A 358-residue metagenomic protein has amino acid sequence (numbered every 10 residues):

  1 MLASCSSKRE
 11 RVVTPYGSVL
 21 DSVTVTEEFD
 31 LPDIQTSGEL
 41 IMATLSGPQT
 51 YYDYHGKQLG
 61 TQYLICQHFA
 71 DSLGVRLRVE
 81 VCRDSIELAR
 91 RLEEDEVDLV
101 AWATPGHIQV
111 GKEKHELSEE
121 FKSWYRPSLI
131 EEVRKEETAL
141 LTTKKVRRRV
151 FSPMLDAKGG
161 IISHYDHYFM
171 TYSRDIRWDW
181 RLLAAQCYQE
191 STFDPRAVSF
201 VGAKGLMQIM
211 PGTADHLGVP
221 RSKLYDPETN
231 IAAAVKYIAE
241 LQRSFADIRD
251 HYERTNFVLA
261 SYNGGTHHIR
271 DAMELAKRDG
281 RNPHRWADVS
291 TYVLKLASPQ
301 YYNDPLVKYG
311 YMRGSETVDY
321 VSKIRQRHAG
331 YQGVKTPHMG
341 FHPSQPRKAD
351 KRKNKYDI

Functional and structural regions predicted by a protein language model:
L2-S4: C-terminal motif of bacterial Sec signal peptides marking the signal peptidase cleavage site
S6-V25, P32, G60-S72, I108-K144 (+3 more regions): Extended ligand-binding regions for polar small-molecule ligands
R11, P15-A103: Extracytoplasmic small-molecule ligand-binding "clamshell" domains of the periplasmic binding protein/Venus flytrap
L20-S22, K144-F193, E228-I231, A246-I248 (+1 more regions): Export/targeting segments at the very N-terminus of extracytoplasmic proteins
S46, P105-S123, R149-P153, V293-Q300: Periplasmic-binding protein-like
I108-V110, N256-G330: Catalytic and substrate-binding regions of cell-wall glycan-acting enzymes that process beta-1,4-linked
R196-S222, T229-E240, I324: Substrate-binding/active-site groove segments that recognize and process beta-1,4-linked N-acetyl-hexosamine
E316-I358: Low-complexity, Gly/Ser/Thr/Pro-rich intrinsically disordered linker/tail segments
